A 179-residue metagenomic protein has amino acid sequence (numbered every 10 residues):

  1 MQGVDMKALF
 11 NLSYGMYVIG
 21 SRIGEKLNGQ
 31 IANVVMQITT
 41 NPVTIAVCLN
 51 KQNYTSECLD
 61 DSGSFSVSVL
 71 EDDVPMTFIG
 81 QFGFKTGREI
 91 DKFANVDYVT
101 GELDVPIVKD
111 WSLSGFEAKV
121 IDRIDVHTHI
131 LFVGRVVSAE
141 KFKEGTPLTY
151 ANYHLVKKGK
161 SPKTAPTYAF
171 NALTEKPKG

Functional and structural regions predicted by a protein language model:
M1-G179: Basic, polyanion-binding surface patches
